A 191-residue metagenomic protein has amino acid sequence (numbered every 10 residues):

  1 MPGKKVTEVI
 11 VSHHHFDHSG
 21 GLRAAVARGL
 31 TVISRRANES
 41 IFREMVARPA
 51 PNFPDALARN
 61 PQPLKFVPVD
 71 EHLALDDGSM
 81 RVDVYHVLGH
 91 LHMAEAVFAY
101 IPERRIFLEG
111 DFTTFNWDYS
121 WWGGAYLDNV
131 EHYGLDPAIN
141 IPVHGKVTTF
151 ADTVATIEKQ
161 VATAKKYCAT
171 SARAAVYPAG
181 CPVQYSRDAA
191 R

Functional and structural regions predicted by a protein language model:
M1-I33, H132-P137: Active-site metal-binding motif and surrounding structural segment of the metallo-beta-lactamase
H13-H14, A37-N38, G145: Short, ordered loop/turn segments at secondary-structure junctions
S19-L22, V26, E39-R43, G123 (+1 more regions): Extracytoplasmic/secreted envelope proteins and their assembly/folding machinery, especially bacterial periplasmic
G21-A24, V46-A47, T153-A155: Short amphipathic alpha-helical segments
R28, R36-L88, H132: Metallo-beta-lactamase
R36, D152-R191: Binuclear metal-ion centers of metallo-dependent hydrolases, dominated by the metallo-beta-lactamase
H72-A74, S79-T170: Metallo-beta-lactamase
